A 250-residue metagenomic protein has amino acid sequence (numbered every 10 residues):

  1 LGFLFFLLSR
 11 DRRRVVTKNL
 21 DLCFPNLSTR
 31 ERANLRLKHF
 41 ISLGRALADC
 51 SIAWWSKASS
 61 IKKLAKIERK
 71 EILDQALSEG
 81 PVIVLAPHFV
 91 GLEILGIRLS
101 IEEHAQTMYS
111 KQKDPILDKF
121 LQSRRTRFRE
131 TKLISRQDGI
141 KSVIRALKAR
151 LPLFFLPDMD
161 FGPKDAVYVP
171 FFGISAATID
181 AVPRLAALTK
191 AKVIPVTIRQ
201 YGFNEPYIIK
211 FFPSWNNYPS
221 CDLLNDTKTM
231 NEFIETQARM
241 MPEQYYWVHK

Functional and structural regions predicted by a protein language model:
L1, D49, G96-L99, I116-K119 (+2 more regions): Short amphipathic alpha-helical segments, especially helix-boundary/capping motifs
L1-A86, G91, D118-S123: Membrane-anchoring hydrophobic helices of lipid-metabolizing enzymes
F3, N19, R98, S123-R124 (+2 more regions): Generic structural signal for isolated residues within well-ordered alpha-helices
L8, N26, R30-L37, D74-S78 (+2 more regions): Non-catalytic C-terminal accessory region of glycerolipid acyltransferases and related lyso-lipid remodeling enzymes
L43-R45, K66-I67, G91-L95, K113-P115 (+2 more regions): Short hydrophobic/aromatic-rich motifs at helix boundaries and adjacent loops
S59-A65, R129-I134, F171-G173: Short, flexible loop segments at the rims of nucleotide/cofactor-binding pockets, characterized by
G80-Q137, P163-V167, Q200: Catalytic core of membrane glycerolipid acyltransferases/transacylases, capturing the structured, soluble-facing
